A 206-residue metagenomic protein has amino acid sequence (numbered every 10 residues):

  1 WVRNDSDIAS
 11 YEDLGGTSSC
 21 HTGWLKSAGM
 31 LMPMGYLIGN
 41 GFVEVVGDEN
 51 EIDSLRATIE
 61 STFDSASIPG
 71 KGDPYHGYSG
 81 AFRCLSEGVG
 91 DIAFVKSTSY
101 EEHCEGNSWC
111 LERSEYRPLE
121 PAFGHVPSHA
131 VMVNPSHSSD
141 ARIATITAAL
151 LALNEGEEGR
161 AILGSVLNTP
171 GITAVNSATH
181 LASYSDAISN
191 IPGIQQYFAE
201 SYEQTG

Functional and structural regions predicted by a protein language model:
W1, S19-T22, D91-V95, M132: Structural recognition of the beta-strand scaffold that forms the well-ordered cores of secreted hydrolase catalytic
W1-F82, H125, R160-A161, N168-A174 (+1 more regions): Bilobed "Venus flytrap"/periplasmic-binding protein-like clamshell domains and structurally analogous long
W1-I8, A122-R142: A bilobed periplasmic-binding-protein/Venus flytrap-type ligand-binding module shared by bacterial periplasmic
W24, K96-Y100, S136: Histidine- and/or cysteine-centered catalytic micro-motif in compact active-site loops
Y36-G39, Y78-S114: A ligand-binding cleft/hinge motif common to bilobed small-molecule-binding domains
S65-K71, S108-A122: Catalytic lobes of large eukaryotic enzymes
S138-G206: An extracytoplasmic/periplasmic, membrane-proximal ligand-sensing/linker region
